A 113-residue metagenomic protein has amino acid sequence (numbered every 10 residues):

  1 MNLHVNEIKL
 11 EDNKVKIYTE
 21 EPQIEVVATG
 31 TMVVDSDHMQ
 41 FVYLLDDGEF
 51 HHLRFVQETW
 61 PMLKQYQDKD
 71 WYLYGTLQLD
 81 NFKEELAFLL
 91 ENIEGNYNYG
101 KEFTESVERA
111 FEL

Functional and structural regions predicted by a protein language model:
M1-L113: Conserved active-site motif detector
